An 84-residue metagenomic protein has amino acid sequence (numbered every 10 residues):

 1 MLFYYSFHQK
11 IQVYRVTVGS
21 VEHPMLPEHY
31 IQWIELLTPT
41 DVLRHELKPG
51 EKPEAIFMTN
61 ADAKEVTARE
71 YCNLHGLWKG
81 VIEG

Functional and structural regions predicted by a protein language model:
M1-I11: Transition segment at domain starts
T17-V18, E54-A61: Exposed aromatic-hydrophobic patches
V18-L26: Short amphipathic, basic-aromatic surface patches that mediate peripheral association with negatively charged
Y30-T40: Extended low-complexity, serine/threonine- and proline-enriched intrinsically disordered segments
D41-G50: Solvent-exposed serine/threonine-rich low-complexity stretches and specific carbohydrate-binding patches
K64-L74: Short, aromatic- and glycine-rich surface loops/edge beta-strands on solvent-exposed regions
N73-V81: Short acidic/polar inter-strand loop motif in beta-rich domains
